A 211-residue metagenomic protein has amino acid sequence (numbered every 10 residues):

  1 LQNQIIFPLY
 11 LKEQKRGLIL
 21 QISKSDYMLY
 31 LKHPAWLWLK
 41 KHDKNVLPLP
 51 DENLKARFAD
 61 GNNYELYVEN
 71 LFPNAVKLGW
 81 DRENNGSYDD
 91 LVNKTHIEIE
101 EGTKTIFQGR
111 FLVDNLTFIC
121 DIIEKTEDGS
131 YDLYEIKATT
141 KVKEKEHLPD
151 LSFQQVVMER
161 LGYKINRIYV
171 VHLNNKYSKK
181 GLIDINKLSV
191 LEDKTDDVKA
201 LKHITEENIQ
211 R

Functional and structural regions predicted by a protein language model:
I6-S130: Metal-dependent nuclease catalytic cores that hydrolyze phosphodiester bonds in DNA/RNA, characterized by
N93-A200: Mg2+/Mn2+-dependent nuclease catalytic core
L201-T205: Extended, charge-rich low-complexity interaction segments
E206-R211: Polybasic (Lys/Arg-rich)
